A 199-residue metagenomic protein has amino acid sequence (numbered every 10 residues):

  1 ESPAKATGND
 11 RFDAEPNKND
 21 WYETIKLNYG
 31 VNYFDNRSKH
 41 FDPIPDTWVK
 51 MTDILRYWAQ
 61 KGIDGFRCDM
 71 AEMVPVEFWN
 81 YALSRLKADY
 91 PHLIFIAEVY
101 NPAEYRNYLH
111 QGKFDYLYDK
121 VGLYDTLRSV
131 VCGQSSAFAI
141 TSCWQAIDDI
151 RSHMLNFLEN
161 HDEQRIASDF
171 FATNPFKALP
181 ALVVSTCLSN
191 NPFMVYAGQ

Functional and structural regions predicted by a protein language model:
E1-G65, A71, E77, S84-A197: Alpha-amylase-like alpha-glycosidases and glucanotransferases acting on alpha-linked glucans and related
